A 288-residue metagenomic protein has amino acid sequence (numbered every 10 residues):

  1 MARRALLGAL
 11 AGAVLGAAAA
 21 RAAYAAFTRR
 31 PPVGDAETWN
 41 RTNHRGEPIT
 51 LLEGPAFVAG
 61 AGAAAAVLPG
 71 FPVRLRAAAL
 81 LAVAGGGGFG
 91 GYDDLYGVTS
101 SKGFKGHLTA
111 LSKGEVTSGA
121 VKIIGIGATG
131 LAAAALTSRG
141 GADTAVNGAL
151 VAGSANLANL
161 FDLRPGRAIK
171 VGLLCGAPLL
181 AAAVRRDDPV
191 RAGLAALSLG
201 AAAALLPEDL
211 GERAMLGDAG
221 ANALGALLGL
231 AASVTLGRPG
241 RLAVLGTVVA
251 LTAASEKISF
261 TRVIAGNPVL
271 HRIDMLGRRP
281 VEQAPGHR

Functional and structural regions predicted by a protein language model:
A2-I258: "…together with the soluble PPM/PP2C metallo-phosphatase catalytic core" -> "…together with the soluble PPM/PP2C
V234-R288: C-terminal membrane-associated helical module and adjoining short loops/tails
